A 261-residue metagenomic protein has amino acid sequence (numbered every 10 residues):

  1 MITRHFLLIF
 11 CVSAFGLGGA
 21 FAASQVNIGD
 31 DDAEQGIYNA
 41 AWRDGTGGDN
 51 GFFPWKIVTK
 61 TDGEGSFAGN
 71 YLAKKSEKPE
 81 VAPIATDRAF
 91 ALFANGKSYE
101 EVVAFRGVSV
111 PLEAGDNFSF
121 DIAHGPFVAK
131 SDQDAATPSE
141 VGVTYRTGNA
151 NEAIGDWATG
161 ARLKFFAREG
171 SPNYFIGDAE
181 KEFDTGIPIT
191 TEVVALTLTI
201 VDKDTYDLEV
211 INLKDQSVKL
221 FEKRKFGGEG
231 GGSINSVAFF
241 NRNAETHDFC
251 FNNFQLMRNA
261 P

Functional and structural regions predicted by a protein language model:
M1-L8: Bacterial N-terminal signal peptides that target proteins for export
L8-G18: Bacterial N-terminal signal peptides
A23-E64: Extracellular carbohydrate-recognition regions
A33, N252-L256: Extracellular beta-strand elements of beta-rich domains used for carbohydrate recognition/degradation or cell-matrix
I37, N70, K74-S171: Secretory/extracellular carbohydrate-interaction modules and structurally similar beta-sandwich "look-alikes"
F120, T191-V201, Y206-V210: Short tryptophan-centered beta-strand motifs in secreted/extracellular beta-sheet-rich domains of glycan-recognition
N173-A195: Short, aromatic/His-centered strand-loop micro-motif at the edge of beta-sheets
E222-C250: Flexible glycan-contacting loops in extracellular carbohydrate-active proteins
